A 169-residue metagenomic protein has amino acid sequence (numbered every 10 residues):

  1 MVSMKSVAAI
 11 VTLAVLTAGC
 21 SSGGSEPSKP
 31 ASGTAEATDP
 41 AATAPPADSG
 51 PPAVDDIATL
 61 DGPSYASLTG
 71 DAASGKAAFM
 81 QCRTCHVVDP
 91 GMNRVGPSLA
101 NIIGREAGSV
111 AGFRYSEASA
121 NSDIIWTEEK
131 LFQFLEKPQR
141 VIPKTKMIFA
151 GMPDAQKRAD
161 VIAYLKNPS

Functional and structural regions predicted by a protein language model:
M1-A18: Sec-dependent bacterial lipoprotein signal peptides
C20-G24: Bacterial signal peptide processing site
P30-A35: Juxtamembrane extracytosolic/periplasmic "stalk" immediately C-terminal to the first targeting helix
D39-P40, T127-S169: C-terminal capping alpha-helices of c-type cytochrome domains
P40, P45-A78: Electrostatic cytochrome c docking/interface patches
A72-K76, V87-I125, I148-F149: Gly/Gly-Pro-rich "capping" loops immediately C-terminal to redox-active cysteine motifs in periplasmic/lumenal
G75, F79-V88, V161, L165: The canonical Cys-X-X-Cys-His
Q81, V95, P143-T145: Envelope-exposed proteins and targeting segments
